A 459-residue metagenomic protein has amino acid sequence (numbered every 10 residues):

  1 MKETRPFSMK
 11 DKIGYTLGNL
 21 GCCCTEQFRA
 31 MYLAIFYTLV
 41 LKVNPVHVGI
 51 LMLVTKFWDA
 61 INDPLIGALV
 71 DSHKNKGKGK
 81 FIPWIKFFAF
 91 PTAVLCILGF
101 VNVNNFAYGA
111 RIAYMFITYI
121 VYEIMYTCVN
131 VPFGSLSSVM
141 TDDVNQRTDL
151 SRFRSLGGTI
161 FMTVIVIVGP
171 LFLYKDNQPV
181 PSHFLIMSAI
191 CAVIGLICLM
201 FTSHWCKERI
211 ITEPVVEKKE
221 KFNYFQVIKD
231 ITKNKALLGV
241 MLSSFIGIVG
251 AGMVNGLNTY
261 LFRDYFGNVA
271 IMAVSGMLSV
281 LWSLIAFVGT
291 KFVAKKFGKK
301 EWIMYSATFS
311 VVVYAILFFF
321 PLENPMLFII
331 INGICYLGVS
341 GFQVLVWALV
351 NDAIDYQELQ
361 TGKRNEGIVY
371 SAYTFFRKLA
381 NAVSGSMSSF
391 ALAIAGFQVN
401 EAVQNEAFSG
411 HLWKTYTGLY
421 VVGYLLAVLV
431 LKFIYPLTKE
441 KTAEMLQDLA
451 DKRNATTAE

Functional and structural regions predicted by a protein language model:
K2-E459: Membrane-embedded alpha-helical bundles of multi-pass transporters/translocases, especially carrier/permease families
